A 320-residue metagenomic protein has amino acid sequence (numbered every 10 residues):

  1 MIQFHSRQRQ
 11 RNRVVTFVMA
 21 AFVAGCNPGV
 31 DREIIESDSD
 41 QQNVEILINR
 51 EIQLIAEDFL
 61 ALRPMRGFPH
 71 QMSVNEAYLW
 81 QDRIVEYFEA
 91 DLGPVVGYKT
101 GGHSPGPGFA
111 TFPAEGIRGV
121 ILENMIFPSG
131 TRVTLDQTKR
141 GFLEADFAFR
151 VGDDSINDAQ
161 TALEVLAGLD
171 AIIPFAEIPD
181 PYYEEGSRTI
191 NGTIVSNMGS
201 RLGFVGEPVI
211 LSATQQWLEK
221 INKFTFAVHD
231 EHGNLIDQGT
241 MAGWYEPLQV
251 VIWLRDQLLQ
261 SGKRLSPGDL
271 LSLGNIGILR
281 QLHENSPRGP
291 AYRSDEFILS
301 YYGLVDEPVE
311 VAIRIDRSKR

Functional and structural regions predicted by a protein language model:
M1-Q10: N-terminal secretory signal peptides that target proteins for export/translocation
R11-F17: Sec-dependent signal peptide recognition, specifically the positively charged N-region followed immediately by
V23-G25: C-terminal motif of bacterial Sec signal peptides marking the signal peptidase cleavage site
N27-G29: Bacterial signal peptide processing site
N43-E246, V251, R280-R288, P308-D316: Catalytic-core "active-site belt" of small-molecule-metabolizing enzymes, emphasizing His/Asp/Glu-rich regions
R83, L270, I276, E296-I298: Residue-level marker of beta-strand positions
L265-L282: Conserved metal-binding segment of the jelly-roll/cupin
G268, N285, Y292-S294: Loop/turn positions that initiate beta-strands
